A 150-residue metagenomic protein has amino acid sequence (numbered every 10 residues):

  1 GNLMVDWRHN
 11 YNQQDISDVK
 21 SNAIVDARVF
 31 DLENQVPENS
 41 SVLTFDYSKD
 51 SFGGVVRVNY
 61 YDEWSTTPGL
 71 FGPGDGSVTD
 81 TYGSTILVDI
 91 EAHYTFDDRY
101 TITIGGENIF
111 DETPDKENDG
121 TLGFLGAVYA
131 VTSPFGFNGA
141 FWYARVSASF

Functional and structural regions predicted by a protein language model:
G1-P68: Gram-negative outer-membrane beta-barrel transporters
N2-D6, T44, G53-V55, E91 (+3 more regions): Residue-level detector of the transmembrane beta-barrel scaffold of outer-membrane proteins
D26-L32, P73-D80, Y129-P134: Extracellular loop and loop/strand-boundary signature of outer-membrane beta-barrel proteins
V29, T81-I86, N108-I109: Residue-level preference for alpha-helix termini and adjacent loops
P37-S41, S84-V88, N138-W142: Residues that define the transmembrane beta-barrel architecture of outer-membrane proteins
V58-Y60, T67-E91: Generic long, charged, amphipathic alpha-helical segments
Y60-T67, H93-F150: C-terminal beta-signal and adjacent terminal beta-strands/loops of Gram-negative outer-membrane beta-barrel proteins
